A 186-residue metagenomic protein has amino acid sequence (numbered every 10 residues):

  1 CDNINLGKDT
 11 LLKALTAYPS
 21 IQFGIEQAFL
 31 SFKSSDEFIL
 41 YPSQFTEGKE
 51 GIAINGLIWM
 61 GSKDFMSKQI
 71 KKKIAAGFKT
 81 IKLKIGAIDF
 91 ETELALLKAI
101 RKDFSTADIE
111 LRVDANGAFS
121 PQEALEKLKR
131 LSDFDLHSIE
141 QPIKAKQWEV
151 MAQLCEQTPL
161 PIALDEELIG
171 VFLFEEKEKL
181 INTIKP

Functional and structural regions predicted by a protein language model:
C1-L111, N116-A118, L125, K129-D133 (+1 more regions): N-terminal capping/lid subdomain adjacent to the active-site entrance of alpha/beta enzymes
Q27-A28, A115, Q141-P142, E166-E167: Generic detector of well-ordered alpha-helical packing
N55, R112, E140, P161-D165: Structural detector of well-ordered beta-strand residues that form the stable sheet scaffold of enzyme domains
A87, L136-P142, K146: Glycine/Thr-rich beta-alpha phosphate-binding loop at enzyme active sites
G117-S120, F172-L173: Conserved PLP phosphate-binding loop immediately N-terminal to the Schiff-base lysine helix in PLP-dependent enzymes
E126-E140, K179-P186: Structural recognition of alpha->loop->beta junctions
K146-P186: Catalytic alpha/beta core domains of metabolic enzymes, predominantly
